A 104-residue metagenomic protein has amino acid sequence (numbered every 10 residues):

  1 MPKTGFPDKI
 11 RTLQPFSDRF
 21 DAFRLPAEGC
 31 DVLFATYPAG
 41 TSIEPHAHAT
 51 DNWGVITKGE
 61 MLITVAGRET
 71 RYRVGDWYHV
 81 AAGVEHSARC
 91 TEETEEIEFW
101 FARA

Functional and structural regions predicted by a protein language model:
M1-G29, L33: A short, N-terminal "cap"/entry segment at the start of jelly-roll beta-barrel domains of the cupin/DSBH fold
D18, D31-H48: Conserved short histidine dyad/triad with adjacent acidic residue
T36, A47-I63: Short, conserved beta-strand element in jelly-roll/cupin
T57-K58, R73-V74, E92: A cytosolic small-molecule/anion-sensing beta-strand core signal
G67-A82: Short acidic-glycine-tyrosine-enriched beta hairpin
A82-A104: Ligand-binding loop in jelly-roll beta-barrel domains
